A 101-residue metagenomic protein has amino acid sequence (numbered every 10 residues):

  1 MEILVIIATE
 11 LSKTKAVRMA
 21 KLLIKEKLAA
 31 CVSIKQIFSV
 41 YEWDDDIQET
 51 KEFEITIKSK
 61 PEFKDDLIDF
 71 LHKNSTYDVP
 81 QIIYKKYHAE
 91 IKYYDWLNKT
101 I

Functional and structural regions predicted by a protein language model:
M1-I101: Positively charged, small/polar-rich N-terminal and surface patches that mediate targeting and assembly and bind
